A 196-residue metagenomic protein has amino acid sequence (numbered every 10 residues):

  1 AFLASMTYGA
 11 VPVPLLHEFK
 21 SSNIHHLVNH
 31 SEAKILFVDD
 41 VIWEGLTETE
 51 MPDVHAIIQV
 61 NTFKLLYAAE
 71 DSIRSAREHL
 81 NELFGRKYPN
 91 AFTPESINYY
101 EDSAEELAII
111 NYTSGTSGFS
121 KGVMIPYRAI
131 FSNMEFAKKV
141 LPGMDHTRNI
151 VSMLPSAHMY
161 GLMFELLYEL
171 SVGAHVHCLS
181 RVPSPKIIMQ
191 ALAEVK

Functional and structural regions predicted by a protein language model:
F2-Y8, H30, H158, L167-S171: Short hydrophobic alpha-helices that are characteristic scaffold elements of the AMP-binding
T7-F84: Structural core segment of the AMP-binding/adenylate-forming
G9, G115-T116, G173: Conserved G/P- and acidic residue-centered "switch" motifs that form tight phosphate/ATP-binding loops in soluble
K20-N23, P126, S184: Short loop/turn segments at beta->alpha junctions
A76-Y112, F119, G143-N149: Conserved pre-ATP/AMP-binding loop-to-beta segment of ANL
F131-N149, S156-K196: Conserved AMP-binding/adenylation subdomain of ANL enzymes
